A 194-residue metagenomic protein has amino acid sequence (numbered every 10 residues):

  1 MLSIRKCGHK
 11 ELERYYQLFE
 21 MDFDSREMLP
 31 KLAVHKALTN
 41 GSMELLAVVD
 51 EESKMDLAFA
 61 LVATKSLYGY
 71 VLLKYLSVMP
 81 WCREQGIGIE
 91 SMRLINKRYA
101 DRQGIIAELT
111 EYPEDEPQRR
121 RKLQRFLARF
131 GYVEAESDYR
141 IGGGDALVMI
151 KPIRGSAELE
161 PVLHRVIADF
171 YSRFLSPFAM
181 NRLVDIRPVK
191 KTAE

Functional and structural regions predicted by a protein language model:
M1-A33, V49, P161-D169, R173 (+2 more regions): Short amphipathic alpha-helix that is part of the acyltransferase structural core
F23-S77: A conserved beta-strand-loop-helix scaffold within acyl/acetyltransferase catalytic domains
L67, Y112-Y132: Conserved N-terminal glycine/acidic-rich loop preference
V78, E84-R98: Conserved acetyl-CoA-binding loop-helix of GNAT-fold acetyltransferases
Y99-Q118: Conserved GNAT acetyl-CoA-binding A-motif
E108, Q124, A128-L147: Conserved catalytic-core motifs of GNAT/GCN5-like acyltransferases
R154-L159: Short, charged/polar, Gly/Pro-enriched secondary-structure boundary elements
K191-E194: C-terminal lobe and adjacent flexible extensions of AdoMet/dcAdoMet transferase-like proteins
